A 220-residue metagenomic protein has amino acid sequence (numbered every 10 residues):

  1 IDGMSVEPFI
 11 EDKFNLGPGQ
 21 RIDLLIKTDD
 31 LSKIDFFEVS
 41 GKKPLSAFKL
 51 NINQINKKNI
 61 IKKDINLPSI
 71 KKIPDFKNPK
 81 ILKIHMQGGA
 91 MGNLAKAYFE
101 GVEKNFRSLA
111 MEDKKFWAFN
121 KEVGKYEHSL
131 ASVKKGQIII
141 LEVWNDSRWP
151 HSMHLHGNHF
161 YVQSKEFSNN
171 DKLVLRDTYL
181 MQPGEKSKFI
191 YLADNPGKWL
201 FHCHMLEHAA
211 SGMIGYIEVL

Functional and structural regions predicted by a protein language model:
I1-E11, K83-Q87, N93-L220: Active-site pocket scaffolds in enzymes
I1-N78, F167-N170, V174-R176: Histidine- and aromatic-rich segments of cupredoxin/plastocyanin-like copper-binding domains
I60, D64-K72, I81, H85 (+2 more regions): Acidic/proline-rich low-complexity IDRs
